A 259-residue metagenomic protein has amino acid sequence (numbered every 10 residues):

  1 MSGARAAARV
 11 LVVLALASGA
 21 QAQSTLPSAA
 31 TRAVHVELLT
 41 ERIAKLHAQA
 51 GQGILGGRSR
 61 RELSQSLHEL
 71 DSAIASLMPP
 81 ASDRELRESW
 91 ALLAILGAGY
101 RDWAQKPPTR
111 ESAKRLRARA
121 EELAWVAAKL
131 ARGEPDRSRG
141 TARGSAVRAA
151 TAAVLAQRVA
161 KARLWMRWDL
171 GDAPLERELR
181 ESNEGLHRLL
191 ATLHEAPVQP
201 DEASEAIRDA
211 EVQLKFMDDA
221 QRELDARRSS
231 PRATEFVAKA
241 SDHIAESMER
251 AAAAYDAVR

Functional and structural regions predicted by a protein language model:
M1-R5: N-terminal secretory signal peptides that target proteins for export/translocation
R9-S18: Bacterial N-terminal signal peptides
A22-R259: Hydrophobic alpha-helical segments
